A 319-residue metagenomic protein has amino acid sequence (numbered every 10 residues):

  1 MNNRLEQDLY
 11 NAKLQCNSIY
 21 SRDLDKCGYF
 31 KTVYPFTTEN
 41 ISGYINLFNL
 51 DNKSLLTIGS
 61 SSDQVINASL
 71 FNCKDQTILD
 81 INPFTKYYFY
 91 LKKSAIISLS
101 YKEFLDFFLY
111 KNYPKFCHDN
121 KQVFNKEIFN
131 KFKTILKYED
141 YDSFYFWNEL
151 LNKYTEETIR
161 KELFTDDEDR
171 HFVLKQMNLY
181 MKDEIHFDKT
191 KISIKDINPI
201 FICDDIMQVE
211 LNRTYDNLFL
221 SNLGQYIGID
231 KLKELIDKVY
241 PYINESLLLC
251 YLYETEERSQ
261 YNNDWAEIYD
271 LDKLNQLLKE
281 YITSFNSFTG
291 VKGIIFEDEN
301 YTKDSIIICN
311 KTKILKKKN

Functional and structural regions predicted by a protein language model:
N2-C16, C27, N82-S193: Class I S-adenosyl-L-methionine-dependent methyltransferase module
N2-D51: S-adenosyl-L-methionine
N52, M207-F219: A short acidic, Gly/Pro-enriched loop at the edge of an enzyme's catalytic core that lines a small-molecule cofactor
N52-S61, Q76-T77: Conserved class I S-adenosyl-L-methionine
D216-D230: A short SAM/SAH-binding and catalytic strip from SAM-dependent methyltransferases
F219, E245-R258: Conserved beta-strand signature within the Rossmann-like core of class I S-adenosyl-L-methionine
K233-E245: A short glycine-rich, Lys/Arg-flanked "PGG" loop and its adjoining helix->strand segment in the class I
Y281-N319: Core SAM-dependent methyltransferase catalytic element
